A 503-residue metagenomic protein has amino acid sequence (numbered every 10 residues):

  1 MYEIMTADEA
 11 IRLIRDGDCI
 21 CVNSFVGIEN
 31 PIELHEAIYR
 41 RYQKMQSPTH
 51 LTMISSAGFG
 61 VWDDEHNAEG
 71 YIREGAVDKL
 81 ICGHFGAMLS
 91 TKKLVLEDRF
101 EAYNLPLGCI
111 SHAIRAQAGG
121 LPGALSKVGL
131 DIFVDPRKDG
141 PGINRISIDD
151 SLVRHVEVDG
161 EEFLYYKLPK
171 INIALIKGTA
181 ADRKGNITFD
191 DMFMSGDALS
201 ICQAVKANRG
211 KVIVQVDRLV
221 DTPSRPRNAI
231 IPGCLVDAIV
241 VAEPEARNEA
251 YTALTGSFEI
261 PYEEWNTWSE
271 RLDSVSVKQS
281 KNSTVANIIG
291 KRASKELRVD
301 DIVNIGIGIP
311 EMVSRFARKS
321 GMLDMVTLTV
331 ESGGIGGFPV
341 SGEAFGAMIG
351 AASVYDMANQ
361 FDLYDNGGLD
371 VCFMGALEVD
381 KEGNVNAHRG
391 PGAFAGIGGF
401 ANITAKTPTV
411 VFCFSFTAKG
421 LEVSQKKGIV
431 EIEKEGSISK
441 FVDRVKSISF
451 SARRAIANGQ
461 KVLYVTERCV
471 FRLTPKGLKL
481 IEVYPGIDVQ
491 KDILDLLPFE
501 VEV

Functional and structural regions predicted by a protein language model:
Y2-R12, V26-Q43, A57-Y71, A76-L272 (+1 more regions): Conserved phosphate- and dinucleotide-binding cores of soluble alpha/beta proteins, encompassing both enzyme active
T6-C19, P169, R292-I302: Glycine-rich phosphate/diphosphate-binding loops that line cofactor/substrate pockets in enzymes
R15-C21, T267-Q279: Generic N-terminal amphipathic, Lys/Arg-enriched alpha-helix
D18, S47-L51, D78, D300-D301: Nucleotide donor/acceptor-binding cores
C19-S24, T52-S55: Short glycine-rich or small-residue beta-strand-to-loop segments that form or flank ligand, phosphate, metal/Fe-S
I38-L51, V326: Beta-solenoid repeat scaffold
T49, Q279-N282, N287-S294, R298 (+2 more regions): Glycine-rich phosphate/ribose-binding loops and adjacent secondary-structure elements that form binding surfaces
